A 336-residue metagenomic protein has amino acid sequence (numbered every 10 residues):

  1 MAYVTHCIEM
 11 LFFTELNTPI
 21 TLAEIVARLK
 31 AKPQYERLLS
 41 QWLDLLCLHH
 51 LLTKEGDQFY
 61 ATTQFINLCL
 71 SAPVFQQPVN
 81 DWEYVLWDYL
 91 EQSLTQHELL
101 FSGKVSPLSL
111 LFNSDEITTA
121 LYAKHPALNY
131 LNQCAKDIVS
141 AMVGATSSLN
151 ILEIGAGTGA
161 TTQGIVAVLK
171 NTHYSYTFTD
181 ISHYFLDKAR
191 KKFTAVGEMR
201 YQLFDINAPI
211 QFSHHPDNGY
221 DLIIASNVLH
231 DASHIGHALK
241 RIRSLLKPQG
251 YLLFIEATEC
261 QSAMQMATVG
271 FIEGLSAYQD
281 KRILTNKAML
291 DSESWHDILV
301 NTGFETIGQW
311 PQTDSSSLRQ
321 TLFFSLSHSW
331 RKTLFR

Functional and structural regions predicted by a protein language model:
M1-L152, V168-S175, N301-T313, R331-R336: N-terminal accessory segments
N150-L152, A156-I210: Class I SAM-dependent methyltransferase SAM/SAH-binding core
I210-I223: A short acidic, Gly/Pro-enriched loop at the edge of an enzyme's catalytic core that lines a small-molecule cofactor
Y220-G236: A short SAM/SAH-binding and catalytic strip from SAM-dependent methyltransferases
G236-Y251: A short glycine-rich, Lys/Arg-flanked "PGG" loop and its adjoining helix->strand segment in the class I
I255-T302, T306-P311: C-terminal alpha-helical "lid/dimerization" subdomain adjacent to the S-adenosyl-L-methionine
S317-F324: Short hydrophobic/aromatic beta-strand or adjacent loop that forms the aromatic wall/cage of a ligand/substrate-binding
